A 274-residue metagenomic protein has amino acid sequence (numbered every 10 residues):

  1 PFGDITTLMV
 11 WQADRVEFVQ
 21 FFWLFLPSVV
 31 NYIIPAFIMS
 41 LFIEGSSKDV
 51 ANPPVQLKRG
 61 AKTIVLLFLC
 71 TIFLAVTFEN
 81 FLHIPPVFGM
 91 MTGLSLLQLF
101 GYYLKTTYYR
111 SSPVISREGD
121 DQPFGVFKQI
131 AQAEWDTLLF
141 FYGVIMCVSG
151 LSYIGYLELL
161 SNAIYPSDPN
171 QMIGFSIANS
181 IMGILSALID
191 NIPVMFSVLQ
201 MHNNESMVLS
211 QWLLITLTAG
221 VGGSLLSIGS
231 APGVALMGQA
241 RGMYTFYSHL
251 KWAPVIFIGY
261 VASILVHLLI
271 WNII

Functional and structural regions predicted by a protein language model:
I5, M9-F25, I154-Y244: Membrane-interfacial helix-loop connectors
M9-W11, V16-L67, L82, F88-M91 (+1 more regions): Juxtamembrane and boundary regions of transmembrane helices in multi-pass small-molecule transporters and channels
S28-Y32, I72, L94, Q98 (+2 more regions): Residue-level recognition of pore/gate-forming positions within transmembrane alpha-helices of multi-pass
F37, L69-T77, S95-L99, I184 (+2 more regions): Alpha-helical transmembrane segments of multipass membrane proteins
F42-L67, L99-W135: Intrinsically disordered, low-complexity non-transmembrane regions of multi-pass membrane transporters
F73-T107: Flexible hinge motifs at transmembrane-helix junctions and intramembrane kinks/re-entrant loops in multi-pass membrane
L74, F78-N80, G150-L160, H267-I274: Transmembrane helix-loop junctions in multi-pass membrane proteins
F124-Y156, F175-A187: Core transmembrane alpha-helical segments of multi-pass membrane transporters/permeases
